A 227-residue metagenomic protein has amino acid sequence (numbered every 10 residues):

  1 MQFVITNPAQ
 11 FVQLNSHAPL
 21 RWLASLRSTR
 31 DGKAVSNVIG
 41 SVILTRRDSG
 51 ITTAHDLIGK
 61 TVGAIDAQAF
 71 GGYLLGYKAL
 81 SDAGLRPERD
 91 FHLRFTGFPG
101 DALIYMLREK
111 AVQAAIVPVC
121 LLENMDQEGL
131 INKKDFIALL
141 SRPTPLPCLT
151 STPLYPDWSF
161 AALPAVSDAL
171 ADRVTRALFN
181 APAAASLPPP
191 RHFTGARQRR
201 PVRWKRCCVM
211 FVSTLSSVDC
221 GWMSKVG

Functional and structural regions predicted by a protein language model:
M1, V62-A69, L93-R94, E109-V112 (+2 more regions): Second-shell loop/turn segments in exported
M1-G50: Short, glycine-/small- and polar/acidic-enriched structural segments that line small-molecule recognition paths
I5-L20, A79-D82, R108, Q113-R142: A ligand-binding cleft/hinge motif common to bilobed small-molecule-binding domains
Q10-V12, T29-R30, G50-I51, Q68-G71 (+3 more regions): Solvent-exposed loop/turn segments at secondary-structure junctions within structured extracellular/periplasmic domains
A24-V42, N132-T175, P182, F193-T194: Periplasmic-binding protein-like
S36-I104, C120: Bilobed "Venus flytrap"/periplasmic-binding protein-like clamshell domains and structurally analogous long
L57, M106-R108, V174: Hydrophobic residues within well-ordered alpha-helices
S151, V166-G227: An extracytoplasmic/periplasmic, membrane-proximal ligand-sensing/linker region
